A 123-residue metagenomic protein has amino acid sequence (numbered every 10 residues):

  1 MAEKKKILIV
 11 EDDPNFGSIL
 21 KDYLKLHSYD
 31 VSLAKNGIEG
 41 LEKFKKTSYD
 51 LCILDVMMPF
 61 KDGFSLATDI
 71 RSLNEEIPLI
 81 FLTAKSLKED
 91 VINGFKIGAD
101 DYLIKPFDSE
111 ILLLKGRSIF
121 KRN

Functional and structural regions predicted by a protein language model:
E11: Conserved acidic carboxylate
P14-S32: Two-component/phosphorelay signaling modules centered on CheY-like receiver
N36-E39, D62-S65: Acidic catalytic/metal-coordinating carboxylates
T47-I53: Active-site beta3 strand of CheY-like receiver
D55, T83: Active-site residues of response regulator receiver
P59, L87, K105: The feature encodes the CheY-like receiver
F107-G116: C-terminal output helix
